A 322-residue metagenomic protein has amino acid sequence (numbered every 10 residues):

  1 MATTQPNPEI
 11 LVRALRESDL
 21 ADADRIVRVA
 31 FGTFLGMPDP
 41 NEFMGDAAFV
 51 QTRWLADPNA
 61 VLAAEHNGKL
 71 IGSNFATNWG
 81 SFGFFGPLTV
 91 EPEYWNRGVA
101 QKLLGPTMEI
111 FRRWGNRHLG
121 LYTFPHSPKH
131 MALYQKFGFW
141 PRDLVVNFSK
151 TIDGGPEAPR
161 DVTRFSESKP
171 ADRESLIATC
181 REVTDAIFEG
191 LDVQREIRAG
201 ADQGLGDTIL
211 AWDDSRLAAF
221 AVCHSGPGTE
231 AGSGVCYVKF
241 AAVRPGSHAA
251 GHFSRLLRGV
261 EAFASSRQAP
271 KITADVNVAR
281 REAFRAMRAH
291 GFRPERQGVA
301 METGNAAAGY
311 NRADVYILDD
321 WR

Functional and structural regions predicted by a protein language model:
A2-N7, R16-T33, G155-E157, P170-T184 (+1 more regions): A short, well-structured alpha-helix characteristic of acyl/acetyltransferase catalytic modules
T3-T4, L20, D24-F75, F188-T208: Active-site rim helix/loop that mediates acceptor-substrate recognition in acyltransferases
E9, F124-P128, L144-A171, V299-R322: C-terminal "cap" of GNAT-fold acetyltransferases
V61-A63, G68-T77, F84-T89, L210 (+3 more regions): Conserved beta-strand in the GNAT
L70, R97, Q101-K102, R112-H118 (+2 more regions): Conserved active-site alpha-helix within GNAT-family acetyltransferase domains
F85, F111-H126, A264-N277: Conserved GNAT acetyl-CoA-binding A-motif
P87-V90, N96-I110, H118, A132-K136 (+1 more regions): Conserved acetyl-CoA-binding loop-helix of GNAT-fold acetyltransferases
K136-Y237: Amide-forming acyltransferase catalytic core, primarily the GNAT-like/NAT-type and related acyltransferase folds
